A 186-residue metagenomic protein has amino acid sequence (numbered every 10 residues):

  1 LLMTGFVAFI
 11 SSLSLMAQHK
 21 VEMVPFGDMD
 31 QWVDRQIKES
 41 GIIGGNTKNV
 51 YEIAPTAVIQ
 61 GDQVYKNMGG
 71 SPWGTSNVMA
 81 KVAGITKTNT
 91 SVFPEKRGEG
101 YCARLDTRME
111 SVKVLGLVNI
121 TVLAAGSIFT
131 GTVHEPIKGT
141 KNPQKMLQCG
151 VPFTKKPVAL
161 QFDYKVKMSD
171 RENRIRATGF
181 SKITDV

Functional and structural regions predicted by a protein language model:
L1-M23: Bacterial Sec-dependent N-terminal signal peptides
Q18-Q161, R176-G179, I183-V186: Aromatic (Trp/Tyr/Phe) and Gly/Pro-enriched flexible surface segments
V166-R174: Extended, low-complexity, turn-rich repeat/linker tracts enriched in Gly/Pro/Ser/Thr and Asp/Glu that occur
